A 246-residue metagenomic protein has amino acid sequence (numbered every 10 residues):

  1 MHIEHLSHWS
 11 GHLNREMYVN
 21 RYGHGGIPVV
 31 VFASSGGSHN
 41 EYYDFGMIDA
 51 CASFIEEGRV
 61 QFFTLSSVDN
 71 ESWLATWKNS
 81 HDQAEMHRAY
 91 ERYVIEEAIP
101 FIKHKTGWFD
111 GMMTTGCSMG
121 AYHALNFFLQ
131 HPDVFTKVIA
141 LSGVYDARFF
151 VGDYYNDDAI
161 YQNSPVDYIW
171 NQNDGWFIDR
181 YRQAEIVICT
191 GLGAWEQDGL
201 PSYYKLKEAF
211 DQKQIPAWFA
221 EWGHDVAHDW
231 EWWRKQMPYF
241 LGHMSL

Functional and structural regions predicted by a protein language model:
M1-L246: Non-catalytic cap/lid and distal C-terminal segments of serine-dependent acyl enzymes
